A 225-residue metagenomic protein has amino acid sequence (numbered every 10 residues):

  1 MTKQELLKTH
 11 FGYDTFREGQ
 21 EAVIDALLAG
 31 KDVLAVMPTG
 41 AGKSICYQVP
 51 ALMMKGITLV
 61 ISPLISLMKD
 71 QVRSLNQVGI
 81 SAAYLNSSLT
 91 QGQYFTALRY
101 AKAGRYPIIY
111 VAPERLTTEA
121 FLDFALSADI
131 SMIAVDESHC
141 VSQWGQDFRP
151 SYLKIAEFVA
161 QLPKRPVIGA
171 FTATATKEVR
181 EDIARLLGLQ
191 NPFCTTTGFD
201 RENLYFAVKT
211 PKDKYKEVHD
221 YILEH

Functional and structural regions predicted by a protein language model:
M1-P38: Conserved pre-motif I regulatory segment
A29-A35, G56-I57, R105-P107, V167: Pre-Walker A (Motif I) flank of P-loop NTPase domains
G30-V49, L59-S62, F171: Walker A/P-loop
A41, Q48, L89-M132, C140-Q146: Conserved helix/coil segment N-terminal to the catalytic DExD/H
T58-V60, I65-E114, T118, P192-T195: Conserved nucleic-acid-binding Ia/Ib motif block in the N-terminal RecA-like helicase ATPase lobe
I65-L67, L89-Q91, R115-T117, H139-C140 (+3 more regions): Conserved nucleotide-binding/hydrolysis micro-motifs of P-loop NTPases
L126-T197, Y215: Post-DEXD/H (motif II) to motif III coupling segment of the RecA-like Helicase ATP-binding lobe
Y205-H225: Conserved interdomain hinge at the start of the Helicase C-terminal
